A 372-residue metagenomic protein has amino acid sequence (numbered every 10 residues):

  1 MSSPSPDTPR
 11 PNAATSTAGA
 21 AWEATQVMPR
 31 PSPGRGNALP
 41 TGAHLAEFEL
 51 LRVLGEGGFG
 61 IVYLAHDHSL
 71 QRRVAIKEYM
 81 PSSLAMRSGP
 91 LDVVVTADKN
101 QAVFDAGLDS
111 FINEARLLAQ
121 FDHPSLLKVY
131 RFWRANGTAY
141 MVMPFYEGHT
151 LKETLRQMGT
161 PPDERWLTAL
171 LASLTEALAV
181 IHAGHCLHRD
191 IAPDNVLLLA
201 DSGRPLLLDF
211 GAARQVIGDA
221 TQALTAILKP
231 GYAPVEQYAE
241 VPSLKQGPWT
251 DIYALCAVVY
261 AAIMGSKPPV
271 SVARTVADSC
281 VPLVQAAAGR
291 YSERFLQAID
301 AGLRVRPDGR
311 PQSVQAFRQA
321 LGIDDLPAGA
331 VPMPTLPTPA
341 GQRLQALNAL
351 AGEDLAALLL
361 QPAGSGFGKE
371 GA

Functional and structural regions predicted by a protein language model:
L51-G58, V62: Protein kinase glycine-rich loop
M80, M86-Q120: AlphaC helix of the eukaryotic protein kinase fold
F132: Activation-segment/catalytic-loop signature of the eukaryotic protein kinase fold
N136-T150, T154, M158: Conserved short submotifs of the Hanks-type protein kinase catalytic core that shape the nucleotide-binding pocket
L170-L171: Activation segment signature within eukaryotic-like protein kinase domains
L174-C186: Protein kinase catalytic-loop region centered on the HRD/HxD motif
G231-L326: C-terminal lobe helix-coil module of Hanks-type protein kinase domains
